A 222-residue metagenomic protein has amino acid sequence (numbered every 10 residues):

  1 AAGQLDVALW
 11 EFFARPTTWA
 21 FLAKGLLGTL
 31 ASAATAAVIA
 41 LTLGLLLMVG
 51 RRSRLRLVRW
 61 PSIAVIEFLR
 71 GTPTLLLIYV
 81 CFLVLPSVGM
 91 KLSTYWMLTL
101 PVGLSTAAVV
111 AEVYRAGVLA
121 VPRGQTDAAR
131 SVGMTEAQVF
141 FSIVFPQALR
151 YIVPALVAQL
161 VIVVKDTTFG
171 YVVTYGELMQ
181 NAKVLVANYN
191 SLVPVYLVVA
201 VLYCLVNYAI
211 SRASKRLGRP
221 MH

Functional and structural regions predicted by a protein language model:
A1-H222: Transmembrane alpha-helices and adjacent helix-loop boundaries
